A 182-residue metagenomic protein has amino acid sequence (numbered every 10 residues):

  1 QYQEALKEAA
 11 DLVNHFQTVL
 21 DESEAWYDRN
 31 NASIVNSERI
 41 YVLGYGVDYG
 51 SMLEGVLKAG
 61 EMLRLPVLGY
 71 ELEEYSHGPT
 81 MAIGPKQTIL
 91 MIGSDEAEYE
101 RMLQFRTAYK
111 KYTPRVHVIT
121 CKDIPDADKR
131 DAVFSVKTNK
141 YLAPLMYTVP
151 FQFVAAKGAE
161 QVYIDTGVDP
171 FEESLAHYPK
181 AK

Functional and structural regions predicted by a protein language model:
Q1-K182: A SIS-like phosphosugar-recognition module
